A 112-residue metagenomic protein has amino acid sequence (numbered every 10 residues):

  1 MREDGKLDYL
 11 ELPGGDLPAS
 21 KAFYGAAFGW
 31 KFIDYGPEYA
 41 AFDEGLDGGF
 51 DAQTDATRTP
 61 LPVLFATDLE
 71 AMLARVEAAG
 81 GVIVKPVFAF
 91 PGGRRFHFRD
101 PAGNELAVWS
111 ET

Functional and structural regions predicted by a protein language model:
M1-P18, P60-P62, T112: N-terminal beta-strand motif that seeds the catalytic metal site of vicinal oxygen chelate
L7, D47-G48, T59-V63, G93: Structural motif
D8-E11, F88, A107: Residues embedded in well-ordered beta-strands within globular domains across many folds
Y9, D43, G49-D51, A66-L69 (+1 more regions): Residue-level hotspots at or immediately adjacent to binding/recognition sites across diverse folds
D16-W30: Amphipathic alpha-helical segments
L17, Y35, D55-T57, G92 (+1 more regions): Short strand-connecting beta-turns/loops that link adjacent beta-strands
F28-P60, L106-S110: Conserved short beta-strand elements that form part of the metal-binding/catalytic scaffold of enzyme active sites
L64-E105: Vicinal oxygen chelate
